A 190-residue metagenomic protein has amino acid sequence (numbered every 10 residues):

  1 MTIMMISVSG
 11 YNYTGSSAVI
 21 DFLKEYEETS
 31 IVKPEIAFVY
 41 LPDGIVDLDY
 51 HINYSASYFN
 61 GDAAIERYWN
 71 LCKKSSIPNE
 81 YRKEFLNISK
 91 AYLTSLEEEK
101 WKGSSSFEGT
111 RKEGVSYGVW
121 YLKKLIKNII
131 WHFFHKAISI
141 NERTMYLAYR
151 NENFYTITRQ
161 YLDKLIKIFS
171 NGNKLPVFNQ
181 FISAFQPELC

Functional and structural regions predicted by a protein language model:
M1-L165: PAPS-dependent sulfotransferase catalytic core
T156-C190: Conserved helicase/translocase P-loop NTPase motor core
